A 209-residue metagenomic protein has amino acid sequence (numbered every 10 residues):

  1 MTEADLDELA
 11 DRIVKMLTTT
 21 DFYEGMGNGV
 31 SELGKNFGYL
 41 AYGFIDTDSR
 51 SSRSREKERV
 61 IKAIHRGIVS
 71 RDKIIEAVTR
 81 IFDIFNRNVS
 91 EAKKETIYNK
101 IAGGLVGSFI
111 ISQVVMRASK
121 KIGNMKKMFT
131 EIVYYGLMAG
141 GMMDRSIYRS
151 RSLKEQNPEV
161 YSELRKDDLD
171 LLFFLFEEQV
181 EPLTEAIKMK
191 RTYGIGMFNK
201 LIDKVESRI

Functional and structural regions predicted by a protein language model:
D5-S51, I75, M128-I187: Membrane-engaging insertion elements
L9-R12, G29, N36, A63 (+2 more regions): Charge-rich, solvent-exposed alpha-helical interaction surfaces
A10-K15, G104-S112, V205-I209: Organelle targeting or membrane-anchoring low-complexity regions in eukaryotic organelle proteins
G25, G29-N36, L40, A77 (+5 more regions): Low-complexity, intrinsically disordered, cysteine-poor segments enriched in small/polar and charged residues
G38, Y42-G107: Mature extracellular/secreted ectodomains of secretory-pathway proteins
A92-R149: Membrane-inserting effector segments that mediate pore formation, membrane fusion, or transient membrane insertion
F173-I209: C-terminal assembly and membrane-engagement modules of membrane-active proteins
